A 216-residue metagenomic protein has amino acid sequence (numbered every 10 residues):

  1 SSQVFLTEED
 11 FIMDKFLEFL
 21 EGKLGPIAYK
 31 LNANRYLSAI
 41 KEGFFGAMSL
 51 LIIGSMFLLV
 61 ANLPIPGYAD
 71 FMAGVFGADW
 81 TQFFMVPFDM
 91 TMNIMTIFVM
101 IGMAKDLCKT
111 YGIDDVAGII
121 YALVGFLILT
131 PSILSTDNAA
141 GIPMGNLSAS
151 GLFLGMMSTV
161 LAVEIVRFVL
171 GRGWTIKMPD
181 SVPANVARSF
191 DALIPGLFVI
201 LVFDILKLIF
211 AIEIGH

Functional and structural regions predicted by a protein language model:
S1-I12: Short, Lys/Arg-enriched N-terminal segments with co-localized hydrophobic residues within the first ~10-30 amino acids
M13-L51, A73-F76, W80-H216: Signature of multi-pass transmembrane helix bundles
L51-M56, V60: Hydrophobic alpha-helical transmembrane segments of multi-pass membrane transport/permease proteins
